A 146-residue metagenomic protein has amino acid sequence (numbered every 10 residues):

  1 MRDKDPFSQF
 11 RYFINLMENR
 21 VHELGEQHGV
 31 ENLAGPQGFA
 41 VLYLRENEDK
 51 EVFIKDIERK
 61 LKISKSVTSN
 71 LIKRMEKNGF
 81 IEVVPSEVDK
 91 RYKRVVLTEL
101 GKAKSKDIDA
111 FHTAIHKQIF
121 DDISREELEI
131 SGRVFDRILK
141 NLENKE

Functional and structural regions predicted by a protein language model:
M1, R125-E146: C-terminal regulatory/oligomerization modules of transcriptional regulators
M1-E31, N78: N-terminal leader segment of winged-helix/HTH proteins
F10-F13, M17, V21-L24, L61 (+2 more regions): Alpha-helical linker/hinge and terminal dimerization helices associated with HTH transcriptional regulators
R11-I14, V41, T98, G132 (+1 more regions): Generic structural concept
H22-S64: N-terminal helix-turn-helix DNA-binding core of bacterial DNA-binding proteins
I54, I72-K73: Short, hydrophobic-biased segments on the C-terminal half of alpha helices that form "recognition helices"
K73-G132: Charged, amphipathic alpha-helical coiled-coil/dimerization segments
